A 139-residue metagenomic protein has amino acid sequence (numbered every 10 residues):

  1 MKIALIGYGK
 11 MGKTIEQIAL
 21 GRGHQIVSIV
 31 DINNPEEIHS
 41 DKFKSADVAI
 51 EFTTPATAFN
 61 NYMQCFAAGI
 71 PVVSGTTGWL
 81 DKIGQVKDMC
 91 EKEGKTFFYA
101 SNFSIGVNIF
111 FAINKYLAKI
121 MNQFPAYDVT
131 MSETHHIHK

Functional and structural regions predicted by a protein language model:
K2-I15, G106: Glycine-rich adenosine-cofactor-binding loop
T14, I18-H39: NAD(P)-binding Rossmann-fold cofactor-contacting core
I26, V72-V73, T96-F97: Hydrophobic beta-strand scaffold residues
S40-V48, F52-T76, G84-V86: Rossmann-fold NAD(P) dinucleotide-binding segment
T76-Y99, I105-L117: Rossmann-fold NAD(P)-binding glycine/threonine-rich loop
I109, I113-K139: Conserved anion/nucleotide-ligand pocket segment
